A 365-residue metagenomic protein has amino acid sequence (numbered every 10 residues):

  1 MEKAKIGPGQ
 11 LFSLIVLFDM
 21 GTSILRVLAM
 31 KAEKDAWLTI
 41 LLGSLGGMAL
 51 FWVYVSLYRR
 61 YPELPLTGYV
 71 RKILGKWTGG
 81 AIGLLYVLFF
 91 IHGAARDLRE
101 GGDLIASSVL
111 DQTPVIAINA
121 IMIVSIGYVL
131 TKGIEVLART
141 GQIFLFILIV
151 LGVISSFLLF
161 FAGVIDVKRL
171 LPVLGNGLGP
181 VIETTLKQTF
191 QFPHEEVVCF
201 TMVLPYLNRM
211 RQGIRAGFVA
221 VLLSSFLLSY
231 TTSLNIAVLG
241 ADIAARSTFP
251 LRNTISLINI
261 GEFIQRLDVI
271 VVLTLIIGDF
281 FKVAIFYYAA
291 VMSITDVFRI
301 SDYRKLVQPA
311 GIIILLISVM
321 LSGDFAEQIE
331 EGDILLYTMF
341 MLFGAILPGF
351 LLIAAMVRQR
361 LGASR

Functional and structural regions predicted by a protein language model:
K5-S23, T39, G43, Y86-F90 (+5 more regions): Hydrophobic, membrane-embedded alpha-helices of multi-pass small-molecule transporters
G21-R26, M30-V115: Membrane helical hairpin/interfacial module
M30, A106, V124-F144, P205-R211 (+2 more regions): Membrane-water interface regions at transmembrane-helix termini and the short interhelical loops of multi-pass membrane
L41-V53, F90-A94, I147-A162, F218-A244 (+1 more regions): Selective recognition of specific alpha-helical transmembrane segments in multi-pass small-molecule
I91-A94, L130, I149-L174, F190 (+2 more regions): Hydrophobic alpha-helical segments and their helix-loop junctions in multi-pass secondary transporters
G101, V129-L159, F340-L347: Membrane-interface loop-to-helix entry segments
V238-D268: Membrane-interface interhelical connector segments
R299-R304, V319-F340: Extracellular/periplasmic helix-loop-helix junctions in multi-pass membrane proteins
